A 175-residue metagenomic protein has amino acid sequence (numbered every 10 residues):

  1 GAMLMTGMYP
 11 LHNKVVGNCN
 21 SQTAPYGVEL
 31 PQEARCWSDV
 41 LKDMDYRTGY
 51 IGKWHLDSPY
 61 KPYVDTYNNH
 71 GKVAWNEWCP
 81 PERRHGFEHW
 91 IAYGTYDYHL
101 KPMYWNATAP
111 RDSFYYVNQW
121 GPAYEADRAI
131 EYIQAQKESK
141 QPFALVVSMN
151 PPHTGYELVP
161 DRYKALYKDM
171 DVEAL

Functional and structural regions predicted by a protein language model:
G1-I51, L56-D65, T95, P102: Active-site segment of extracytoplasmic enzymes that catalyze sulfate/phosphate-ester chemistry
A2, A34-R35, Q119-A126: Conserved glycosyltransferase catalytic-site signature
L4, L41, Y50, A129 (+1 more regions): Beta-strand elements within well-structured catalytic alpha/beta cores of enzymes that handle phosphate/sulfate esters
M5-T6, Y60-F87, P151-L175: Aromatic- and acidic-residue-enriched segments that line the glycan-binding/catalytic groove of carbohydrate-active
N13, G17-Q22, D65-K72, A107-D112 (+1 more regions): Short glycine/proline- and charge-enriched loop/turn segments that cap or connect secondary-structure elements
M44-G49, H85-E88, S139-L145: Loop/turn elements at helix/coil->beta-strand transitions in domains of secreted/extracellular proteins
G94-Y124, I130-L175: Active-site-proximal cap/lid insertion segments
